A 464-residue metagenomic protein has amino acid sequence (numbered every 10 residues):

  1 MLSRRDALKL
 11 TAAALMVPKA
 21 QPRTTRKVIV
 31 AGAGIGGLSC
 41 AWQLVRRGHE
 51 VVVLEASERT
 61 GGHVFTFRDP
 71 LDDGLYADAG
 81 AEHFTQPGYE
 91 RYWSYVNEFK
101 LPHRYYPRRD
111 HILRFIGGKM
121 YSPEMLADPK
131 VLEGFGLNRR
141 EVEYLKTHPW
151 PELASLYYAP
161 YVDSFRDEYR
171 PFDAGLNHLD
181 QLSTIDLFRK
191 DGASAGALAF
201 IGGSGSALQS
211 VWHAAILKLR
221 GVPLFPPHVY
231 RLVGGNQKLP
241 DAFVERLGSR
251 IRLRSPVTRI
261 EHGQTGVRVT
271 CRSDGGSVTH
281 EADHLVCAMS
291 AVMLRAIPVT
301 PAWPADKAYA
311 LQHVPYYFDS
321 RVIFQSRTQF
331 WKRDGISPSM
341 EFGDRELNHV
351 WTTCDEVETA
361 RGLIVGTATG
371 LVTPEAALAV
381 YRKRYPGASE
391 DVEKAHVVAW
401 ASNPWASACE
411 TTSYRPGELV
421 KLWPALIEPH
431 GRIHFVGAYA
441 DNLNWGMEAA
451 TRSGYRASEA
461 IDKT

Functional and structural regions predicted by a protein language model:
M1-A14: N-terminal secretory signal peptides and thylakoid transit peptides that target proteins across membranes
V28-V53: N-terminal Rossmann-like FAD-binding beta1-loop-alpha1 element of flavoenzymes
R46-F67: Glycine-rich FAD pyrophosphate-binding loop
R47, E124-M125, G266, R272 (+1 more regions): Conserved flavin/dinucleotide-binding core of flavoenzymes
D72-T147: Dinucleotide-binding Rossmann-like beta1-alpha1 core, especially the glycine-rich loop that anchors the ADP
A154-R259, G263-G266, E281, A288 (+2 more regions): Active-site/ligand-binding neighborhood in enzyme catalytic cores
G276-H284: Core beta-strand elements of the Rossmann-like FAD/NAD(P) dinucleotide-binding domain in flavoenzyme oxidoreductases
C287-W303: Flavin (primarily FAD) binding-site architecture
